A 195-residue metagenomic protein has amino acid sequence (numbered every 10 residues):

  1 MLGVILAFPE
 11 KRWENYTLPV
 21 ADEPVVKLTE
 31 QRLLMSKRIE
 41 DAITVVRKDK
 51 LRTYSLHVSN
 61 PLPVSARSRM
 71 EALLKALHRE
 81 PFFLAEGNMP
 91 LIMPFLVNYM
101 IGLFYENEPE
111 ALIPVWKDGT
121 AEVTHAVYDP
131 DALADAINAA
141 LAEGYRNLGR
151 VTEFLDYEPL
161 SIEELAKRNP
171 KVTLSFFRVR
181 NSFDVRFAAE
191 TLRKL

Functional and structural regions predicted by a protein language model:
M1-L51: N-terminal glycine-rich phosphate-binding loop and ensuing alpha1 helix
R12-Y16, A121-V123, D135-A136, R168-K171: A short acidic, helix-capping loop that chelates divalent metal ions and anchors anionic groups
R47-K48, M93, N181: Helix N-cap/beta->alpha junction signal
K50, A132-L133, D184: Short, well-ordered alpha-helical scaffold segment located in the soluble/lumenal catalytic or ligand-binding core
R52-L56: Acidic helix N-cap motif at the loop->helix transition within catalytic regions of sugar-transfer enzymes
H57-D135: Conserved beta-loop-beta/alpha segment of the NTase-like Rossmann-fold superfamily that binds/positions NTPs
V123-L155: Short, glycine-/small-residue-rich phosphate/pyrophosphate-handling segment
Y145-L195: Conserved alpha/beta core of the MobA/IspD/sugar-nucleotide pyrophosphorylase nucleotidyltransferase superfamily
